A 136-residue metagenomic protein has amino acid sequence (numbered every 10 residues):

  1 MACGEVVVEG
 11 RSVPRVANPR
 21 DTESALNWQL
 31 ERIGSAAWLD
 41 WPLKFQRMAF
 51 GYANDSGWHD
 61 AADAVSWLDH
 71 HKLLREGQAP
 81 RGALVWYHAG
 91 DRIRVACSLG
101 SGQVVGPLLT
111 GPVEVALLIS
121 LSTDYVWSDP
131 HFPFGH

Functional and structural regions predicted by a protein language model:
M1-G90: Secreted/periplasmic proteins that engage bacterial cell-wall peptidoglycan
E9-R15, L26-G34, S98-H136: Aromatic- and glycine-rich peptidoglycan recognition patches
W58-W67, R92, C97-S98, G111 (+1 more regions): Generic detector of ordered, mature protein regions
G82-Y87, V95-S98, V104-G106: Structural recognition of the beta-strand scaffold that forms the well-ordered cores of secreted hydrolase catalytic
